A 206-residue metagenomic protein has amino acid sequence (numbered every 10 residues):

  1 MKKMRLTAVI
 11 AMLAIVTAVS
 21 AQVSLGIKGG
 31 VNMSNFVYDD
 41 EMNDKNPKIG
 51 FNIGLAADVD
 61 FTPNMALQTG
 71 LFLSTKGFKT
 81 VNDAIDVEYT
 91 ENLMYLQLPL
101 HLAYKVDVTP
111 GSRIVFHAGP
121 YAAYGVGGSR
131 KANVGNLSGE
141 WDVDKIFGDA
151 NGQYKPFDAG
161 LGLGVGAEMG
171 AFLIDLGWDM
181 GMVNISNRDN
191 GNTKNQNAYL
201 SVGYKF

Functional and structural regions predicted by a protein language model:
M1-K28, V202-F206: Bacterial Sec-dependent N-terminal signal peptides
V16, S20, T62, S74 (+2 more regions): Outer-membrane beta-barrel channels and translocator barrels
Q22-G26, G50-N52, N64-Q68, L93-Q97 (+4 more regions): Outer-membrane beta-barrel architecture
I27-V31, F51-V59, L71-L73, L98-Y104 (+4 more regions): Residues on the lipid-exposed face of transmembrane beta-strands in outer-membrane beta-barrel proteins
N32-F36, S74-F78, Y121-G127, D179-V183: Structural signature of outer-membrane beta-barrel domains
V37-D44, K79-D86, G128-L137, S186-G191: Outer-membrane beta-barrel translocator domains and adjoining extracellular loop/strand segments of Gram-negative
D44-E88, L96: Glycine- and aromatic-enriched membrane insertion/assembly motifs of diderm outer-membrane and organelle channel
G70-V81, E88, L93, D149-N151 (+1 more regions): Predominantly the C-terminal beta-signal and adjacent terminal strand-loop region of outer-membrane beta-barrel
